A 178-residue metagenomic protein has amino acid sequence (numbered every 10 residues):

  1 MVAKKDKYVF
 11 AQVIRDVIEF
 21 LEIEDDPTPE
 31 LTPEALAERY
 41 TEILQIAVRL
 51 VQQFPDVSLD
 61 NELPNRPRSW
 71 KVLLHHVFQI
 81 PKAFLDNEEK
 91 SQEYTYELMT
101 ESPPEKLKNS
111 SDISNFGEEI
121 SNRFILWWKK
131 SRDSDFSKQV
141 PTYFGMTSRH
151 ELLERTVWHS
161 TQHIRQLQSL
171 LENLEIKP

Functional and structural regions predicted by a protein language model:
M1-E30, A37, S58-P103, Q139-P178: Short, contiguous alpha-helical
L36-Q53, P104-S137, E151-T156, T161: Acidic/histidine-rich alpha-helical segments that form the ligand environment of transition-metal centers
